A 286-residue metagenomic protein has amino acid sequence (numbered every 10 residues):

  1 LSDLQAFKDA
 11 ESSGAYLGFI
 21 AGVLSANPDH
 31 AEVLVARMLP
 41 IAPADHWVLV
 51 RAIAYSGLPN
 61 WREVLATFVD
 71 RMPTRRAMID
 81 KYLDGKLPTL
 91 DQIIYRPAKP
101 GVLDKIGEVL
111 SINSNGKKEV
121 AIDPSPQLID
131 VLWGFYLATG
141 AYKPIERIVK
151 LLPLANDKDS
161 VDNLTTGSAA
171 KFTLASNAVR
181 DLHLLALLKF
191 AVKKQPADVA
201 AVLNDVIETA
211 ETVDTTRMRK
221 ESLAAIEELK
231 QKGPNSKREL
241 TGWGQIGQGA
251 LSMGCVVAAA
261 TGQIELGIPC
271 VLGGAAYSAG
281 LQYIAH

Functional and structural regions predicted by a protein language model:
L1-H286: Non-catalytic all-alpha helical scaffold/repeat segments
